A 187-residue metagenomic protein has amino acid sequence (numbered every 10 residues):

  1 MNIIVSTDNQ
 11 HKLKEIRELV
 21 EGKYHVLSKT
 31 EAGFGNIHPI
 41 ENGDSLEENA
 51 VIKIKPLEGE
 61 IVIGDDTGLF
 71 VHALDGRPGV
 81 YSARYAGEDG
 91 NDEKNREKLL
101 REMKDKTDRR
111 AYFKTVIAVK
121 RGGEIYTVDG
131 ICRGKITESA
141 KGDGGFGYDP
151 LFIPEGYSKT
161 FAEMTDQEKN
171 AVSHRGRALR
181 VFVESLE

Functional and structural regions predicted by a protein language model:
N2-I4, Q10-E187: Anionic-ligand binding patches
